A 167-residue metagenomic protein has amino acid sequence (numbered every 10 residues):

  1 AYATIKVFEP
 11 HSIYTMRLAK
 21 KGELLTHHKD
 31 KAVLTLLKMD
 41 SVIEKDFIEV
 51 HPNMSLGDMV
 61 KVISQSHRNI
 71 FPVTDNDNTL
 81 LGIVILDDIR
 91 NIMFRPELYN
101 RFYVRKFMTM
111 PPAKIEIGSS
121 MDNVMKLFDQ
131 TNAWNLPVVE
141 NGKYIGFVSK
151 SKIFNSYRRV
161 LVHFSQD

Functional and structural regions predicted by a protein language model:
A1-E49, V160-D167: Membrane-interfacial segments at transmembrane helix termini in multi-pass membrane proteins
K20-K21, D77, D87-N91, P96-R101 (+1 more regions): Active/binding-pocket-proximal capping segment
K31, M39-V62, F71, T79: Membrane-proximal linker segments that couple transmembrane helices to downstream signaling/catalytic modules
T35-F47, M54, D88, N100-P112 (+1 more regions): Bateman (tandem CBS) regulatory domains
V50-H67, T74, M93, K114-W134 (+2 more regions): The conserved cystathionine-beta-synthase
L80-L81, V139, Y144-I145: Short hydrophobic beta-strand segments in globular cytosolic domains
G82-I89, F147-I153: Short hydrophobic beta-strand motif reused across regulatory alpha/beta modules
